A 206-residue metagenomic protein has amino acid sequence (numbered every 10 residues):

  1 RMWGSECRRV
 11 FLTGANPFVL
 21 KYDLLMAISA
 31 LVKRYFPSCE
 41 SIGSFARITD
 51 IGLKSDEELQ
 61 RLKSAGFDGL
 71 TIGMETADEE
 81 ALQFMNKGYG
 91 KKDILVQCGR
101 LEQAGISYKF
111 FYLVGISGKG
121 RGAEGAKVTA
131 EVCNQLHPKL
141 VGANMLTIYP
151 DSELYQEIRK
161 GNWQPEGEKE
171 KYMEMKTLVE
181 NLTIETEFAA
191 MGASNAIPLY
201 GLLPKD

Functional and structural regions predicted by a protein language model:
R1-Y22, K33-L53, F67-I94, K109 (+2 more regions): Core AdoMet radical
L20, L24, E57, M85-D93 (+2 more regions): Alpha-helix N-cap and loop-to-helix initiation/capping positions
K21-S29, G52-L62: Distinct, well-ordered alpha-helical segments
S29-Y35, L59-G66, G99-Q103: Acidic (Asp/Glu)-rich catalytic clusters
G69, K92-L154, K169-G192: Conserved C-terminal portion of the radical SAM core fold that forms the substrate/S-adenosylmethionine-binding
D78-F84, E153, I197-L199: A short acidic, helix-capping loop that chelates divalent metal ions and anchors anionic groups
A196-D206: Radical SAM enzyme core and accessory elements
